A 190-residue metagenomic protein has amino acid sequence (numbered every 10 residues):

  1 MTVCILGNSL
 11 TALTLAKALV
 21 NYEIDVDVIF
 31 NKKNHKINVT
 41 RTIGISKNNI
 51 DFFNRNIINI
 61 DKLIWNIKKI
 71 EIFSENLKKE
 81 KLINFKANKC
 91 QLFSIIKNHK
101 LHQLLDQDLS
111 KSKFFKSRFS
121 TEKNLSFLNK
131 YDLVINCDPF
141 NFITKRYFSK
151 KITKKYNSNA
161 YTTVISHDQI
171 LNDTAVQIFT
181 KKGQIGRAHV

Functional and structural regions predicted by a protein language model:
M1-T2, Y131: Local beta-strand N-terminus motif with an aromatic residue
V3-C4, L10-K68: Glycine-rich FAD cofactor-binding loop and adjacent beta-loop-alpha segment at the N-terminus of flavoprotein
G7-S9, D138-P139: A short acidic Gly-Thr/Ser loop motif
A18, L104, D108, V164: Rossmann-fold NAD(P)-dependent oxidoreductase module
D27-I29, I135, Y161: Hydrophobic/aromatic beta-strand patches that form the interior of the parallel beta-sheet core in alpha/beta enzyme
N31-K36, N88-K89, D168: A short, flexible beta-alpha/helix-coil linker loop
D51-R55, W65-F148, K154-N159: Conserved N-terminal helical subregion
D138-H189: Conserved FAD-binding catalytic core of PHBH/FMO-like flavoproteins
